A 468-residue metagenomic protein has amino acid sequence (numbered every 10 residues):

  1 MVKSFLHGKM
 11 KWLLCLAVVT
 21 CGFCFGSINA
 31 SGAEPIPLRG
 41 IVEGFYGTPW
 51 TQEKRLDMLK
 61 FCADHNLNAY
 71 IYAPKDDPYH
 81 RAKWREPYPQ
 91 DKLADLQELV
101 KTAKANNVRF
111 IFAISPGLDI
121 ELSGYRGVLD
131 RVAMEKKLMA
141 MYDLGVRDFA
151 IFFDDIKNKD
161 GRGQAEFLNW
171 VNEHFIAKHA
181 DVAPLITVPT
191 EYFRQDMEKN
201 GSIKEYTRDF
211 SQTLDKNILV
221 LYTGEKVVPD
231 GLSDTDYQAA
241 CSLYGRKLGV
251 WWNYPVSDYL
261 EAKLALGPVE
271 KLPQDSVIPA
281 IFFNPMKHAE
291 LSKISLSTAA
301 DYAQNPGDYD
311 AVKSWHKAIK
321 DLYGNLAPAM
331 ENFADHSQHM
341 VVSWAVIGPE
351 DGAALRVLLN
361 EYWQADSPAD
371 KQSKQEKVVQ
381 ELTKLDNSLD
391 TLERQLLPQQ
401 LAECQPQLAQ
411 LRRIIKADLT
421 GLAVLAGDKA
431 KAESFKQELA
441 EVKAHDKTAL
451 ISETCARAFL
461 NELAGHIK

Functional and structural regions predicted by a protein language model:
V2-C15: Bacterial N-terminal signal peptides that target proteins for export
S4, T20-C21, A30, D258: Intrinsic disorder/low-complexity segments, especially N-terminal tails and targeting/processing regions
L13-C24: Bacterial N-terminal signal peptides
G26, A30-A33: Boundary at the C-terminal end of the N-terminal hydrophobic targeting segment
L38-V220: Aromatic-lined carbohydrate-binding surfaces of glycoside hydrolases
V42-F45, I156-S314: Catalytic-core regions of glycoside hydrolase
D310-K468: C-terminal functional modules
